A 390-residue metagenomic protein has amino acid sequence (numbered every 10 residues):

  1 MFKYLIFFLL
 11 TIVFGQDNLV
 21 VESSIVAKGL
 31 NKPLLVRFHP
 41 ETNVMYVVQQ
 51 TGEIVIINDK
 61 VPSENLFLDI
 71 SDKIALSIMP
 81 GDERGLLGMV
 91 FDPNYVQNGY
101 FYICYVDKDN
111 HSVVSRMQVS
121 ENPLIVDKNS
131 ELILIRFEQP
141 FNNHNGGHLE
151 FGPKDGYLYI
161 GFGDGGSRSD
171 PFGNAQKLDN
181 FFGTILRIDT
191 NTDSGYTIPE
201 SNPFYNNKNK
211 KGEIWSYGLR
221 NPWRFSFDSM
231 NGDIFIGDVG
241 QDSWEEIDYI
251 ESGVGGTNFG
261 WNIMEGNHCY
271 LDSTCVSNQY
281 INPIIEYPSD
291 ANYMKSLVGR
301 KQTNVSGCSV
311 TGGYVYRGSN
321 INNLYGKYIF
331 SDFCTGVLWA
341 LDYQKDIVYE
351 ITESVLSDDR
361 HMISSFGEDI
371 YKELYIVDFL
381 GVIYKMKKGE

Functional and structural regions predicted by a protein language model:
F2-G15: Sec-dependent N-terminal signal peptides
K3, H111, L178-F182: A structural signal for well-ordered alpha-helical scaffolds and beta->alpha junctions
Y4, I25, I78, N174 (+3 more regions): Generic anion/oxyanion-binding catalytic loop in active/binding sites
Q16-S169, R224-F227, G232-W244, S306-Q344 (+2 more regions): Acidic, Gly/Ser/Thr-rich repeat motifs that build Ca2+-stabilized beta-propeller blades
S24-I25, S63-D72, I125-I135, T197-F204 (+2 more regions): Beta-propeller fold detector
A75, R84-L86, D164-E350, M386-G389: Beta-propeller domain segments
L219, I347-I370: Conserved blade-ending motifs and adjacent loop-strand segments that build the rim/top face of beta-propeller domains
